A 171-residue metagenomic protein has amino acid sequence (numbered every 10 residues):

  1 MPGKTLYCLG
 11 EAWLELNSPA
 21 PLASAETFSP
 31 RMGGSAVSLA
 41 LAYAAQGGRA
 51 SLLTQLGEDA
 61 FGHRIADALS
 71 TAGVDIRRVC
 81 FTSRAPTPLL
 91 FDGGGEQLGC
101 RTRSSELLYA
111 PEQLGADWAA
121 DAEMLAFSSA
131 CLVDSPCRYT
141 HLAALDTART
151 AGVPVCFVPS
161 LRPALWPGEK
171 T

Functional and structural regions predicted by a protein language model:
M1-D75: Glycine-rich phosphate/adenosyl-contacting loop at the front of the ribokinase-like
M1-K4, P111-D117, T140-R149: Short amphipathic alpha-helices and their capping/turn segments at secondary-structure boundaries
C8-L9, R78, C156-F157: General beta-strand structural signal in soluble alpha/beta enzymes
E15-L16, E106-L107, V133-D134, A164: Short glycine-rich, flexible loops that bind phosphorylated cofactors or substrates
P21-S24, A66-A68, Q113-L114, Y139-L142 (+1 more regions): Short, glycine/charged-enriched secondary-structure capping and boundary segments
R49-S129: Conserved N-terminal subdomain of the carbohydrate kinase-like
M124, S129-T171: Conserved beta-alpha-beta core of the PfkB/ribokinase-like small-molecule kinase fold
